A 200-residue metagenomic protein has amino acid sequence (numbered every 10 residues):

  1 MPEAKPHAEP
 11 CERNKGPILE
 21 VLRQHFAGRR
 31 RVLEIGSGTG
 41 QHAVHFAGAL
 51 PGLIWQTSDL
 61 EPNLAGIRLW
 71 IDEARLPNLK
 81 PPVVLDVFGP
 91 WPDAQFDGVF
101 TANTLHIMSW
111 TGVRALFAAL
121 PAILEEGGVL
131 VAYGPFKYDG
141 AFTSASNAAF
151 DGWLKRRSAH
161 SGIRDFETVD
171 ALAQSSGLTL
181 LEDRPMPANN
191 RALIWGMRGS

Functional and structural regions predicted by a protein language model:
M1-R29: Class I SAM-dependent methyltransferase Rossmann-like catalytic core, especially the SAM/SAH-binding loop
G28-G38: Conserved class I S-adenosyl-L-methionine
L33, Q41-G89: Class I SAM-dependent methyltransferase SAM/SAH-binding core
W91-V99: A short acidic, Gly/Pro-enriched loop at the edge of an enzyme's catalytic core that lines a small-molecule cofactor
M108-L120: A short, conserved alpha-helix within the catalytic core of class I
G127-F136: Conserved beta-strand signature within the Rossmann-like core of class I S-adenosyl-L-methionine
T143-E167: Conserved Class I S-adenosyl-L-methionine
L178-S200: Core SAM-dependent methyltransferase catalytic element
